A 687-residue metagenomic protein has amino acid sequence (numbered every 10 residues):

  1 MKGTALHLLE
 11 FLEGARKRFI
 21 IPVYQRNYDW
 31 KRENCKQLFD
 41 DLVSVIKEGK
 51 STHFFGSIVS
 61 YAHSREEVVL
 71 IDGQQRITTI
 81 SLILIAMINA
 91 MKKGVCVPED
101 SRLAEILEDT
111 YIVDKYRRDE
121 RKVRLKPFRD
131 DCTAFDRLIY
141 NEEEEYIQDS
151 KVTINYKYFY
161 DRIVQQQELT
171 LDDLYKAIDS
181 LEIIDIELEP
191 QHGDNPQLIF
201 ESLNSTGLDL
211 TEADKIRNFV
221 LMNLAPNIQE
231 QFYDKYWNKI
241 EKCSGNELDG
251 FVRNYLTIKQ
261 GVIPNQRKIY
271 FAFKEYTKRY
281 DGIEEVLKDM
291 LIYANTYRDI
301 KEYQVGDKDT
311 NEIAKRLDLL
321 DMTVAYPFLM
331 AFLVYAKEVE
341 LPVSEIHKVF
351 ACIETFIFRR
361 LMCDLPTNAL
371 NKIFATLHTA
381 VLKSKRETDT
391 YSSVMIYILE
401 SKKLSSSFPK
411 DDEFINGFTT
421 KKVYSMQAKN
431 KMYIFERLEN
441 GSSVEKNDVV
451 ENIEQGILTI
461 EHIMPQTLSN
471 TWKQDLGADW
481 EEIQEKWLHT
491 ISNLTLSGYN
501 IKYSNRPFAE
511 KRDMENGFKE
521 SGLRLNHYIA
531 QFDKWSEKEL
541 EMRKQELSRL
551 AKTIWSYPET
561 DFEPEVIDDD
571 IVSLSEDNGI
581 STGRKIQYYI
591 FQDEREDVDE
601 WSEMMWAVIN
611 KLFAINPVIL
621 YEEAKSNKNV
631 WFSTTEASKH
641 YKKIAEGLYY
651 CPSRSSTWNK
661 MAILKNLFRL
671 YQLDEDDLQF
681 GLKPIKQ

Functional and structural regions predicted by a protein language model:
K2-Q266, F508-A509, M514-G522, N526-E563: Glycine- and hydrophobic-rich flexible loops that cap the catalytic core of alpha/beta enzyme folds
L8-R16, K50-S64, E168-A177, I292-K308 (+3 more regions): Active-site-adjacent bridging/hinge elements
K17-N27, A62-V69, D179-I186, Q197-S202 (+9 more regions): Glycine- and acidic
D41-E66, A104, E387, Y391-S536 (+2 more regions): Betabetaalpha-Me/HNH-type nuclease active-site subdomain
V68-R76, D173-I178, L188-N195, L317-A325 (+5 more regions): Secondary-structure capping and boundary motifs in well-ordered enzyme cores
I77-K93, P465-D479, L612: Short active-site loop/helix that positions an aromatic residue
E189, E212-F435: A cross-family structural signal marking well-folded subdomains
M542, K552-Q687: Intrinsically disordered, charged low-complexity linkers and terminal tails that flank or connect structured domains
